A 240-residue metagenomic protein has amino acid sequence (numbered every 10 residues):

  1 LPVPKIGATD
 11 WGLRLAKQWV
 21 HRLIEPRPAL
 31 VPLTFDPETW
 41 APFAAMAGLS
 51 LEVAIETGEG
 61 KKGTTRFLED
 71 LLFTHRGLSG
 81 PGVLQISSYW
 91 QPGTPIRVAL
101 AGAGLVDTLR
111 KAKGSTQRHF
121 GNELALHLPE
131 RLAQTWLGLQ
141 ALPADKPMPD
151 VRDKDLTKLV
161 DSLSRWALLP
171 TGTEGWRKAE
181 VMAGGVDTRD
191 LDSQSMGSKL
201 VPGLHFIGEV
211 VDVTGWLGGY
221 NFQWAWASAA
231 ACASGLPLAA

Functional and structural regions predicted by a protein language model:
P2-P4, P32, T74, L78-P81 (+2 more regions): Glycine-rich phosphate/pyrophosphate-binding beta-alpha loops
P2-W19, V213-A240: A conserved FAD-binding loop/helix module that cradles the flavin
P4, L13, F120, T171-G172 (+3 more regions): Domain-scale detector for complete catalytic domains at protein termini or as standalone homologs
V20-R22, S164-L169, L238: Generic secondary-structure signature for well-ordered alpha-helical cores
H21-K154, A240: An anion/pyrophosphate-binding glycine-rich loop and adjacent beta-alpha core in soluble alpha-beta enzymes
T65, G80-P81, I96, A103 (+8 more regions): Catalytic, metal-anchored helix/loop core of enzyme active sites in primary metabolism
T135-T214: A glycine-rich dinucleotide-binding beta-alpha-beta segment and adjacent secondary-structure elements that constitute
